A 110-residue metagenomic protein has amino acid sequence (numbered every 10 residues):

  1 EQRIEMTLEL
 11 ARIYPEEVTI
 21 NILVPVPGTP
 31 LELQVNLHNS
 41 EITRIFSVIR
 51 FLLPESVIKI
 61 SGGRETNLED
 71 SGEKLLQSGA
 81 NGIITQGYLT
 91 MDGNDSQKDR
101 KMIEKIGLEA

Functional and structural regions predicted by a protein language model:
E1-T7: Active-site glycine- and acidic-residue-rich loops that bind and position anionic ligands or nucleotide-like cofactors
A11-A110: Auxiliary Fe-S-binding modules of radical SAM enzymes
